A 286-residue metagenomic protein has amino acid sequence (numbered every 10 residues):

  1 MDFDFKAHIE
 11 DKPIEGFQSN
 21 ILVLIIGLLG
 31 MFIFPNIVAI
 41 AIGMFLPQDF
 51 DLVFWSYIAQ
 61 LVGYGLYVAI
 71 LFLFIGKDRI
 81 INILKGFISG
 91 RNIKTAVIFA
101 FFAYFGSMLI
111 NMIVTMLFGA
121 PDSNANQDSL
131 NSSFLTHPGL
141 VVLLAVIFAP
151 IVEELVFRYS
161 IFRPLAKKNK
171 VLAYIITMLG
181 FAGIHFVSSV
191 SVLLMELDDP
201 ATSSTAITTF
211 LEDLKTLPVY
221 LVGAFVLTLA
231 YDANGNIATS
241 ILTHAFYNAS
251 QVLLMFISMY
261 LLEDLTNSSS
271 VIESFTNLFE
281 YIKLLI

Functional and structural regions predicted by a protein language model:
M1-P121, V190-M195, L217, F246-I286: N-terminal, membrane-interfacial amphipathic/helix-forming hydrophobic leader that caps and precedes the first
L46-A59, N131-L135, S203-K215: Membrane-interface segments at the starts/ends of alpha-helical transmembrane spans
G76, S89, I93, F134-L135 (+2 more regions): Generic signal for short, ordered secondary-structure residues within or immediately flanking folded domains
R91, N124-D128, L214: Generic alpha-helical secondary structure signal
M108, T136-I286: Transmembrane helix-loop-helix hairpins at the membrane interface of multi-pass integral membrane proteins
P121-L135, G139: Hydrophobic alpha-helical transmembrane segments and immediately flanking/interface helices in integral membrane
